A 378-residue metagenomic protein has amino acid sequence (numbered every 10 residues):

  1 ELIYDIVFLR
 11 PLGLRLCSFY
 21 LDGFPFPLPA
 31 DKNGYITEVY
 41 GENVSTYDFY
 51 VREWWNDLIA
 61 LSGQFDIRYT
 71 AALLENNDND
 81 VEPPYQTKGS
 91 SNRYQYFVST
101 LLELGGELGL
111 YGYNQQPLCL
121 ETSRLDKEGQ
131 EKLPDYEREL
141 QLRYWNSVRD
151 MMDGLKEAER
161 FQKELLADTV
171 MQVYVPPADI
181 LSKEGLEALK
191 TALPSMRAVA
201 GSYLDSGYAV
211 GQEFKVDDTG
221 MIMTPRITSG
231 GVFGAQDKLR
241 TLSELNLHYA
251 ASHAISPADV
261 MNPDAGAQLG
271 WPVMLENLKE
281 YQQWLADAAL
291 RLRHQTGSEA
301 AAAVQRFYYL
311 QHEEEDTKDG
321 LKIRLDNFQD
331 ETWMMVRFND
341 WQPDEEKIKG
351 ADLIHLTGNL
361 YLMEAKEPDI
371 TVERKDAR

Functional and structural regions predicted by a protein language model:
E1-E107, F161: Active-site beta->alpha N-cap acidic-glycine motif
E1-L28, A60-S62, K163-V173, D179-L186 (+1 more regions): Catalytic grooves of carbohydrate-active enzymes
P27-V51, L125-W145, N262-Q283, D287: A solvent-exposed, charged loop/short amphipathic helix patch at secondary-structure junctions
G63-G185, H253, P257, M261: Metal-dependent polysaccharide deacetylase catalytic core of the NodB/CE4 family, i.e., the active-site-bearing domain
K190-V232: His/Asp/Glu-enriched short active-site or ligand-binding loop at hydrolase and phosphoryl-transfer sites
S298-D340: Surface beta-strand/loop "capping" patches
M335-A351: Solvent-exposed beta-hairpin/edge-strand motifs
H355-R378: C-terminal beta-strand-rich structural cap/linker in extracellular carbohydrate-active enzymes
